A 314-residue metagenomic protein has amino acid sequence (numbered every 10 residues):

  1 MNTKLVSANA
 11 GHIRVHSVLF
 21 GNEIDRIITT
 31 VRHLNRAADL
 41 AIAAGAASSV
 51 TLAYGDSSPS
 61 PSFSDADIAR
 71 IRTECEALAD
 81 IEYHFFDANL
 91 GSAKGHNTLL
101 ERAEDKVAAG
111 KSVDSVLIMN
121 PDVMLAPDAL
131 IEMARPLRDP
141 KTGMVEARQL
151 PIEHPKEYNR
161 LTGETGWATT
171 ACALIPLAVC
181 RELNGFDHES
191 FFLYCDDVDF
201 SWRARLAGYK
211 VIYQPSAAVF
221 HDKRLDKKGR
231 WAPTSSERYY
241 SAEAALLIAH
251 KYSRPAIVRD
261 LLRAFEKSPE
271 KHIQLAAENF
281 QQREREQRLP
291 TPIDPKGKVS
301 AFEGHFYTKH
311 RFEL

Functional and structural regions predicted by a protein language model:
V18, N22, Y239-Y240, P255-L314: Non-catalytic, C-terminal membrane-associated alpha-helical segments of glycosyltransferases
N22-A43: Short, well-formed alpha-helical segments that are part of the catalytic scaffolds of diverse glycosyltransferases
A53-A69, V123: A conserved acidic beta->alpha catalytic loop
F85-A109: Glycine-rich, basic loop-to-helix element that forms the pyrophosphate-binding segment of sugar-nucleotide handling
G110-M124: Short beta-strand-to-loop acidic/aromatic patch adjacent to the donor-nucleotide binding site
V123-N159: Conserved donor NDP-sugar-binding/catalytic core segment of glycosyltransferases
K156-A178, V198, G229: A recurrent flexible, glycine/aromatic-enriched loop bordering the glycosyltransferase active site that acts as
A173, V179-N184, S190-A218, L225: A short, conserved alpha-helix in the catalytic core of glycosyltransferases
